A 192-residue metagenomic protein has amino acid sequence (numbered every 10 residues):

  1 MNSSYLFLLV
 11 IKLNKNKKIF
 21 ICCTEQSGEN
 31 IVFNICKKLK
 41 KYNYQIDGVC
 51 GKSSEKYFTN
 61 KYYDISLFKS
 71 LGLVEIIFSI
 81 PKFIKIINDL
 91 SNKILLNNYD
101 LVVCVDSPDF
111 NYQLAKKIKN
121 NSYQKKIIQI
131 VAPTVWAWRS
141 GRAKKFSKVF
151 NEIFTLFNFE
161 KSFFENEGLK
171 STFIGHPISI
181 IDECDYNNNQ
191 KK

Functional and structural regions predicted by a protein language model:
M1-K12: N-terminal amphipathic/basic-hydrophobic helices that include classical n-h-c signal peptides and signal-anchor
K17-N189: Active-site and donor-binding regions of nucleotide-sugar-utilizing enzymes
K192: Active-site anion-handling motifs in enzyme catalytic cores
